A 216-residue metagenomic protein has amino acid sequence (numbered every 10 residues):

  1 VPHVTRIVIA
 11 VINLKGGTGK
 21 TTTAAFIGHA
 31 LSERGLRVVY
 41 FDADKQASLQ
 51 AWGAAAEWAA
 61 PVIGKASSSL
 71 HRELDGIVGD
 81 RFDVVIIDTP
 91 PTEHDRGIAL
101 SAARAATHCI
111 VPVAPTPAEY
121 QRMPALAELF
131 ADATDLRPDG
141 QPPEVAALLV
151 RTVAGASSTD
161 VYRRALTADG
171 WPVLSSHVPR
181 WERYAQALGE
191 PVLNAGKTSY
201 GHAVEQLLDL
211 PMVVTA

Functional and structural regions predicted by a protein language model:
V4-D44: Walker A/P-loop phosphate-binding motif and the immediately C-terminal alpha-helix
K45-V62: P-loop NTPase switch/communication element
V78-A99: Switch II (G3) loop of P-loop NTPases
R96-P117: Inter-motif core of Ras-like GTPase G domains
M123-G140: Conserved C-terminal guanine-recognition region of P-loop GTPase G domains, centered on the G4
R151-V192: Beta-strand-loop-alpha "switch" segments that mediate conformational coupling across diverse proteins
Q186-V204: C-terminal boundary of histidine-terminating zinc-finger modules
